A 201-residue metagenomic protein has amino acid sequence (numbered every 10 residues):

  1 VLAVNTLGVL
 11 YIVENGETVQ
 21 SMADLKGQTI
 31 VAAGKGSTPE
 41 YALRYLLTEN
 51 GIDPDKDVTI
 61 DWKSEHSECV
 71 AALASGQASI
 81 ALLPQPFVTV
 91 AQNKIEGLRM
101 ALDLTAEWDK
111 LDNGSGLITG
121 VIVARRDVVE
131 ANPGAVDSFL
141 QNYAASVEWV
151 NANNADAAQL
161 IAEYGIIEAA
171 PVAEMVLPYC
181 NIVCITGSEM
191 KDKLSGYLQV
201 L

Functional and structural regions predicted by a protein language model:
V1-D55, I60-W62, S79, Q85 (+1 more regions): Short, glycine-/small- and polar/acidic-enriched structural segments that line small-molecule recognition paths
V4, E17, V31-P39, D61 (+6 more regions): Extracytoplasmic/periplasmic, Sec-exported soluble proteins
D24, A71-A72, V90, V176 (+1 more regions): Well-formed, non-transmembrane alpha-helical positions, independent of function
R44, T89, S195-Q199: Predominant activation on well-ordered alpha-helical scaffold segments within soluble catalytic domains
N50-G51, I95, G165-I166: A broad structural signal for alpha-helix termini and local helix breaks/kinks
S67-L160: Pocket-lining segment of extracytoplasmic ligand-binding domains
V129-V200: Secondary-structure end/capping motifs
